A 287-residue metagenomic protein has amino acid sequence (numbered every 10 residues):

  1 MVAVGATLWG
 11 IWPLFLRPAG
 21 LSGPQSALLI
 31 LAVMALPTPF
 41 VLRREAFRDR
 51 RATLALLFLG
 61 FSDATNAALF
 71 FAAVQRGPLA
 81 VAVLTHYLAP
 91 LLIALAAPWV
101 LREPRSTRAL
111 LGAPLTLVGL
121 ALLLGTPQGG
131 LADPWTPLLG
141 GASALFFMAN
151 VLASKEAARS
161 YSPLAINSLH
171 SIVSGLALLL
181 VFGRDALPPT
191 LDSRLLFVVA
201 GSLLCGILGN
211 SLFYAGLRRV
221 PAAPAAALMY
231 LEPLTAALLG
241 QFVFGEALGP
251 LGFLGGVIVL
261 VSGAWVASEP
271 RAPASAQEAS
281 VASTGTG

Functional and structural regions predicted by a protein language model:
M1-L28, F61, L69, V118 (+2 more regions): Glycine-/small-residue-enriched transmembrane alpha-helix faces in small-molecule transporters and effluxers
M1-V4, V33-F58, F71, L101-L110 (+5 more regions): Membrane-interface interhelical linkers
T7, G20-T65, L92-A96, F146-A153 (+3 more regions): Transmembrane alpha-helices of multi-pass small-molecule transport proteins
A19, S26, A73, P78 (+8 more regions): Hydrophobic/aromatic residues within transmembrane alpha-helices of multi-pass small-molecule transporters
L29, A82-L88, S154-G175, G206-F242: Helix-helix packing/entry segments at the starts of transmembrane helices
I30-L31, G125-T126, L195, I207 (+1 more regions): C-terminal-most transmembrane helix of multi-pass membrane proteins
F40-E45, A89-L111, L234-L254: C-terminal transmembrane-helix exit sites in multi-pass transporters
D63, L95-A96, R105-T126, A144 (+3 more regions): Hydrophobic transmembrane alpha-helices of multi-pass small-molecule transport proteins
